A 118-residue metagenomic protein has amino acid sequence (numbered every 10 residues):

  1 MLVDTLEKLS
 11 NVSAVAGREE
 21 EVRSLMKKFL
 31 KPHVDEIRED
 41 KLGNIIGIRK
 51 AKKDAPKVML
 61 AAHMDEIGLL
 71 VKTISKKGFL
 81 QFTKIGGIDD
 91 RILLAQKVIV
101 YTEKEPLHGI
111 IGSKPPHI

Functional and structural regions predicted by a protein language model:
M1-I118: N-terminal hydrophobic/helix-forming segments and targeting peptides
